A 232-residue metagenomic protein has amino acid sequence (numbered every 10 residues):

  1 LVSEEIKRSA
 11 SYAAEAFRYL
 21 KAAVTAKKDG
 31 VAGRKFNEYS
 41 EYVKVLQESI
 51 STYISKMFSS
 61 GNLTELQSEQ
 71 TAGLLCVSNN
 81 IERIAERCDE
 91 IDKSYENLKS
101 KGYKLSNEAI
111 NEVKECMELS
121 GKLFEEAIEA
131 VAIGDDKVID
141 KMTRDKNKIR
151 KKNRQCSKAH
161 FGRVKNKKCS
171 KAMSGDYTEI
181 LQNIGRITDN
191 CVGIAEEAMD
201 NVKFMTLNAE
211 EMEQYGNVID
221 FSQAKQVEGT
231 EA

Functional and structural regions predicted by a protein language model:
L1-A232: Cytosolic, long alpha-helical scaffolding segments
